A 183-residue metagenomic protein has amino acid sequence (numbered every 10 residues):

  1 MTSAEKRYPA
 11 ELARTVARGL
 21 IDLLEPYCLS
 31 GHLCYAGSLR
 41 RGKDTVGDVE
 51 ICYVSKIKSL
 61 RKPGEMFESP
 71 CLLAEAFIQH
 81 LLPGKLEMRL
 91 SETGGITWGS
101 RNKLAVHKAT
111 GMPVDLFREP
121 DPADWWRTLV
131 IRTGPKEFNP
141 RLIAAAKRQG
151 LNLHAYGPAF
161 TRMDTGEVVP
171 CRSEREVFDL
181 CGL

Functional and structural regions predicted by a protein language model:
T2-E11, I57-S59, P63-L183: Acidic, metal-coordinating catalytic segment for phosphate/diphosphate chemistry, firing primarily on the Nudix
E11-T15, G19: A generic alpha-helix signature
R18-K62: Active-site nucleotide-donor binding segment shared across nucleotidyl transfer reactions
